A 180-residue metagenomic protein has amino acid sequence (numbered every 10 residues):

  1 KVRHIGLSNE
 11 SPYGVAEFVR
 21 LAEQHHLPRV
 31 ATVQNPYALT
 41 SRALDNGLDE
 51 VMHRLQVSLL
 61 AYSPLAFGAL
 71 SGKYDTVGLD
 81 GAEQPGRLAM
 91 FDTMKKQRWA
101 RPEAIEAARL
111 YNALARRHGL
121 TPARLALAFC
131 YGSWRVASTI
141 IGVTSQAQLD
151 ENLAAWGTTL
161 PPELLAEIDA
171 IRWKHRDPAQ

Functional and structural regions predicted by a protein language model:
K1-H175, A179: Beta/alpha (TIM)-barrel catalytic core signal, keyed to glycine-rich beta->alpha loops juxtaposed to Asp/Glu that bind
